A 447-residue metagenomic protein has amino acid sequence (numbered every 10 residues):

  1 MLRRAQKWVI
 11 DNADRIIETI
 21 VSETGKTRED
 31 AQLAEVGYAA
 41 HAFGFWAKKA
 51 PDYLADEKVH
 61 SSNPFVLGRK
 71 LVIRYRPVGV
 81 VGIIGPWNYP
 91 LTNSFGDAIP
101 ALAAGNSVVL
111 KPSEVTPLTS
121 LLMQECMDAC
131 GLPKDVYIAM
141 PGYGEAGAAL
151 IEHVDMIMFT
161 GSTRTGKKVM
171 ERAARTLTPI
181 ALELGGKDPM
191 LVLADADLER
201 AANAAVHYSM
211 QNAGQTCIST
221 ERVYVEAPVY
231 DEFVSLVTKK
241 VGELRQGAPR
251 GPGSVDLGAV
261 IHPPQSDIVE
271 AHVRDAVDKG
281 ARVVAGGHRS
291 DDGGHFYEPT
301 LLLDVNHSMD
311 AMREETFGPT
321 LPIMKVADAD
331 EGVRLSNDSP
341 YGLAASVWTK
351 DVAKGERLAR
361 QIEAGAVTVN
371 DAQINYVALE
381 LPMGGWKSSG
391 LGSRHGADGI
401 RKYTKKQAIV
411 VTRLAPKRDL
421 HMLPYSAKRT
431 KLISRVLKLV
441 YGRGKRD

Functional and structural regions predicted by a protein language model:
M1-R69, E243: N-terminal Rossmann-like NAD(P)+-binding subdomain of aldehyde/semialdehyde dehydrogenases
A13, L198, Y230, V273 (+2 more regions): Residues at or immediately preceding the N-termini of alpha-helices
I20, F43, G105, Y137 (+7 more regions): Residue-level signal for inorganic ion chemistry
P51, A129-P133, L244, M309: Short helix-capping segments at alpha-helix termini
H60-R200, S254, V326: Rossmann-like NAD(P) dinucleotide-binding subdomain of oxidoreductase/dehydrogenase enzymes
M156, R164-N306, V369, T430-K431 (+1 more regions): ALDH superfamily catalytic-core signature
L191, R289, F296-D447: Conserved C-terminal structural/oligomerization subdomain of aldehyde/semialdehyde dehydrogenase
